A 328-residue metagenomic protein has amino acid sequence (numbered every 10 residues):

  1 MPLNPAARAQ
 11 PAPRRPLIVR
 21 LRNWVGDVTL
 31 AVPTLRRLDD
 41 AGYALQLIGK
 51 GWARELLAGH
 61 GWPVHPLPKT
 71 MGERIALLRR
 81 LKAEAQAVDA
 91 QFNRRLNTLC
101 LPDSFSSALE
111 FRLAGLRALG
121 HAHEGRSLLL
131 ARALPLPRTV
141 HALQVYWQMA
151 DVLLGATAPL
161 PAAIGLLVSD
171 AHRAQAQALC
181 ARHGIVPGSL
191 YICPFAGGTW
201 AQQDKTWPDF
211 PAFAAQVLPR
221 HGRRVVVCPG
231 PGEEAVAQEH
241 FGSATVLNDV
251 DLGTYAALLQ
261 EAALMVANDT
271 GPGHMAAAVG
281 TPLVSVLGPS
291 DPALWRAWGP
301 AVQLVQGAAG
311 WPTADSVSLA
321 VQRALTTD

Functional and structural regions predicted by a protein language model:
M1-D328: Catalytic machinery of carbohydrate-active enzymes, primarily nucleotide-sugar-dependent glycosyltransferases
